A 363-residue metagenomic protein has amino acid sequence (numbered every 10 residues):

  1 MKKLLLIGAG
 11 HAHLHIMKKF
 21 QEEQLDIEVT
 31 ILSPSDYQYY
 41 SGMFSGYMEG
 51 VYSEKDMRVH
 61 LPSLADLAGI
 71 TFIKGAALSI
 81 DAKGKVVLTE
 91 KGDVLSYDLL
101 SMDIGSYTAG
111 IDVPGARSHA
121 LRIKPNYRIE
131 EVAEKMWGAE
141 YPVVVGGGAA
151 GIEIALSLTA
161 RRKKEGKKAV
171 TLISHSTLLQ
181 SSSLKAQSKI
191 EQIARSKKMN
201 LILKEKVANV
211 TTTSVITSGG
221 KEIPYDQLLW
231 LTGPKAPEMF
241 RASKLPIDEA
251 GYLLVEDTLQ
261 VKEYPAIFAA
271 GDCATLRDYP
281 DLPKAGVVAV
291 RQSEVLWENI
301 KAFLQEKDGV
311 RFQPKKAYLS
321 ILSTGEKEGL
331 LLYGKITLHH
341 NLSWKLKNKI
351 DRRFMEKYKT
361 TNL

Functional and structural regions predicted by a protein language model:
M1-I70, E153-S182: Beta1-alpha1 glycine-rich phosphate/pyrophosphate-binding loop at the start of Rossmann-like nucleotide-binding domains
M1-L5, L67-Y141, L229: FAD-binding core/adjacent interface of flavoenzyme oxidoreductases
H11, Y127, A149-A150: Residue-level detector of alpha-helix initiation sites
D26, F72, L78-S79, L95 (+1 more regions): A Rossmann-like FAD-binding core segment of flavoenzymes
S118-G138, E222-Q227, L231-R291, E298-N299: FAD-site-proximal beta/loop scaffold in flavoenzymes
G251-F268, Q313, K327-I336, S343: FAD-binding beta-loop-beta segment adjacent to the flavin cofactor pocket
V287-K315: Internal hydrophobic alpha-helix adjacent to the cofactor/substrate pocket in enzyme cavities
E326-L363: C-terminal auxiliary extensions adjacent to catalytic cores
